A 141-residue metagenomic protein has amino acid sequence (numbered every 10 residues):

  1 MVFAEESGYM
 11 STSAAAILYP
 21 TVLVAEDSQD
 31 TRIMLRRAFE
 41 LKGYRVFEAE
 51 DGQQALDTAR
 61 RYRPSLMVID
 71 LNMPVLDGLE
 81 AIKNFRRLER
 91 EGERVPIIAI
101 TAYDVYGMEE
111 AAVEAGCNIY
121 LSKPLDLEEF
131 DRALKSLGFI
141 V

Functional and structural regions predicted by a protein language model:
M1-L23, E128-V141: Non-catalytic signal-transmission and effector/linker regions of two-component phosphorelay proteins
E26: Conserved acidic carboxylate
I33-L41: Charged docking surfaces used in two-component/phosphorelay signaling
G43-E50, T58: Short hydrophobic/Thr-rich beta-strand motif most characteristic of the beta2 strand and flanking loop of CheY-like
Y62-V68: Active-site beta3 strand of CheY-like receiver
M73: Receiver (REC) domain active-site loop signature in two-component systems and cognate sites in sensor histidine kinases
